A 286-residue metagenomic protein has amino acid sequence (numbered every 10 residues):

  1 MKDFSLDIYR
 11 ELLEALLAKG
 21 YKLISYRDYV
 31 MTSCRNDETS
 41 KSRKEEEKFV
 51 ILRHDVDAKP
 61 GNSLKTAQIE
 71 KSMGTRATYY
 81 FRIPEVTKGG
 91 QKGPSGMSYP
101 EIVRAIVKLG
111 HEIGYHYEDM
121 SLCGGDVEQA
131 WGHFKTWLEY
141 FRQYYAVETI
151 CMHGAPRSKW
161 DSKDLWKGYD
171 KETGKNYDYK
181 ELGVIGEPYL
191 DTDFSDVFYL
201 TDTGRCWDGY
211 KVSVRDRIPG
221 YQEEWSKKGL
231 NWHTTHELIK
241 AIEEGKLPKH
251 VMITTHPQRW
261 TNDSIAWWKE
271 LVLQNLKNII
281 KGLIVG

Functional and structural regions predicted by a protein language model:
M1-R53, D57-M97, R104, K108-L109 (+2 more regions): Terminal accessory/targeting
E112, H116: Beta-strand-loop-alpha-helix segment that lines the small-molecule cofactor/substrate pocket of alpha/beta enzymes
